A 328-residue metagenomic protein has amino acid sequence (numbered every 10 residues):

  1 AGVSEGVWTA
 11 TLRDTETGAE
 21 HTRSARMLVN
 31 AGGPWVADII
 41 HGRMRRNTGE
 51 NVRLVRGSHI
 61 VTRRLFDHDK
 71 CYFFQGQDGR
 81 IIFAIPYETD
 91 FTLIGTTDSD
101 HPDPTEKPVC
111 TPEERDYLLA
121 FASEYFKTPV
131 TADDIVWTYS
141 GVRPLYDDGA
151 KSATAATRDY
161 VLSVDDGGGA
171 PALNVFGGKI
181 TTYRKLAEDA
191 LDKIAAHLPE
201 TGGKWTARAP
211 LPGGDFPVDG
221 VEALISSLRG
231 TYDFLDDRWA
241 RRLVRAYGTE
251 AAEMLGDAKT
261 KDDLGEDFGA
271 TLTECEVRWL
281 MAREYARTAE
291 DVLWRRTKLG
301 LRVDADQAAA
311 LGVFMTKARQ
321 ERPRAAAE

Functional and structural regions predicted by a protein language model:
A1-T9: A conserved short coil-to-beta-strand element within the FAD-binding core of flavoproteins
G6, R23-S24, G168: Residue-level preference for short coil/turn positions at secondary-structure junctions
A10-D14: Short beta-strand segments that buttress and anchor functional surface loops
T15-T17, R45-R46: Short beta-turn/strand-loop junction motif enriched in small, turn-promoting residues
E16-M27: Core beta-strand elements of the Rossmann-like FAD/NAD(P) dinucleotide-binding domain in flavoenzyme oxidoreductases
G32-G33: Glycine-rich, N-terminal phosphate-binding loop of Rossmann-like dinucleotide-binding domains
V36-I94, S99-E321: C-terminal catalytic lobe of FAD-dependent flavoproteins
A325-E328: Short, intrinsically disordered terminal tails adjacent to the first/last structured region
